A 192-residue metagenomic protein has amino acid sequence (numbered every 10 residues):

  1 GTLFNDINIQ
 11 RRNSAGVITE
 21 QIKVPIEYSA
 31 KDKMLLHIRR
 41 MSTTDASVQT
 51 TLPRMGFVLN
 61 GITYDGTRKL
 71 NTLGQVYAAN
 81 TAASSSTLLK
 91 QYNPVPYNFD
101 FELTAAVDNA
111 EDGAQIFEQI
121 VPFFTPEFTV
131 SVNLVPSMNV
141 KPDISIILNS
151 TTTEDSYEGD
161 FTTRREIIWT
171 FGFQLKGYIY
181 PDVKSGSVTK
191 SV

Functional and structural regions predicted by a protein language model:
G1-Q75: Small/polar-rich, solvent-exposed N-terminal microdomains that initiate assembly or binding
D6, I62-T63, A79-N98, V107-T129 (+1 more regions): Extracellular/virion structural assembly segments
Y28-H37, M41, N71, V76-N93 (+3 more regions): Membrane-lipid interaction segments
L35-T51, E111-Q119, K176-S191: Short N-terminal helix-initiation segments at or just after the protein's N-terminus
D45-S47, L89, T163: Homeobox/homeodomain signature
P53-G61, N93-N109, E118-I120, R165-Y178: Oligomerization/assembly interface segments of phage tail-like spikes and tubes
K69-Y77, I116-F123, V135, V188: "Short basic amphipathic alpha-helical interaction patches in structured regions
A82, N93-P96, Q115, T125-K190: Acidic-leaning, charged glycine-interspersed low-complexity segments
